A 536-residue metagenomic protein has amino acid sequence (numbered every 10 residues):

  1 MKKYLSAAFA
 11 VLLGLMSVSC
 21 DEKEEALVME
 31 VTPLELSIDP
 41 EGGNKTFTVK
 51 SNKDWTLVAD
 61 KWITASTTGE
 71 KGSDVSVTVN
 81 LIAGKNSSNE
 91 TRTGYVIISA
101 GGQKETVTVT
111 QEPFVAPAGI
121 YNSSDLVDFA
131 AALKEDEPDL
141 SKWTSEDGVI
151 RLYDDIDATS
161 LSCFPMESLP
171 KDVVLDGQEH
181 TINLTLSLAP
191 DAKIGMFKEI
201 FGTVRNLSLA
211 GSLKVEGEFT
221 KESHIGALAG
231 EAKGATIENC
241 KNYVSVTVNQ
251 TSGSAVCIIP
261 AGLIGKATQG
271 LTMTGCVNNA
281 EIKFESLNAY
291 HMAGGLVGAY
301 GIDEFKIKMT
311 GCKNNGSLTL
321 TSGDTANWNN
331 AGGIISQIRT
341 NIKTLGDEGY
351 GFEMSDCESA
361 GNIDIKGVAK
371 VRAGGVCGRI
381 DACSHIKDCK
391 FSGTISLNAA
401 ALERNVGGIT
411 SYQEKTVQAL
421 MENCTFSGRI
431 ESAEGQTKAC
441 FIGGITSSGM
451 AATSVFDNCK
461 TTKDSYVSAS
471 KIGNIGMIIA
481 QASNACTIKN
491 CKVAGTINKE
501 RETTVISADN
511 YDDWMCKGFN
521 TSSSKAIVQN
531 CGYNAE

Functional and structural regions predicted by a protein language model:
Y4-S37, G101-P117: Bacterial Sec-dependent N-terminal signal peptides
D21-A59: Solvent-exposed, low-complexity, repeat-rich "mucin-like" stalks and linkers
G42-T46, S76-T78, K104, V149: Intrinsic-disorder/low-complexity, polar/charged segments enriched in Ser/Thr/Lys/Arg/Asp/Glu/Gln
K50-L81: Surface-exposed binding patches on compact interaction domains or structured appendages
D60, S99-Q103, Q178: Short strand-coil-strand connectors
V79, N89-G102: A short beta-strand micro-motif common to beta-rich folds, especially ectodomain repeats
F114-E536: Surface-exposed repetitive/solenoidal architectures
